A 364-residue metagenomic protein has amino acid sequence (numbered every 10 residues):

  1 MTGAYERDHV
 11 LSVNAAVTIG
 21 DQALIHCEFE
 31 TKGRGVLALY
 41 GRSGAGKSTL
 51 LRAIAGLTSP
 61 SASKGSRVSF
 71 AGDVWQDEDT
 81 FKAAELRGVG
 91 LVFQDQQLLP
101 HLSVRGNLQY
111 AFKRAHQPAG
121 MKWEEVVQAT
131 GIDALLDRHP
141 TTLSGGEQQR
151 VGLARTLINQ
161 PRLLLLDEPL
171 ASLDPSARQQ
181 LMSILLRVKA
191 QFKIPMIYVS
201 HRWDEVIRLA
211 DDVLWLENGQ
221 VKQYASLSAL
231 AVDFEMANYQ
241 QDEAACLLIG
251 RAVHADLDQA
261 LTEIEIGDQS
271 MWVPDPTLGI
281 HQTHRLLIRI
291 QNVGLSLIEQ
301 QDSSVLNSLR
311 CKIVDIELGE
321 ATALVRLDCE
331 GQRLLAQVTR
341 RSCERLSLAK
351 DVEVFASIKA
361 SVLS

Functional and structural regions predicted by a protein language model:
D73, D77, P118-L135, L186-R187: Conserved ABC ATPase "signature" region
V74-G90, R114: ABC ATPase NBD coupling module
H139-L143, E147: Conserved ABC ATPase signature
I158-R162: A short, proline-enriched helix->beta-strand linker immediately N-terminal to the Walker B motif in ABC-type P-loop
L164-E168: Catalytic Walker B motif of ABC-type/P-loop ATPase nucleotide-binding domains
L186, A190, S200-I266: Internal alpha/beta loop-helix hairpins
S270-E317, R333, Q337-S364: Glycine/charge-rich catalytic "coupling/switch" loops of P-loop NTPases
